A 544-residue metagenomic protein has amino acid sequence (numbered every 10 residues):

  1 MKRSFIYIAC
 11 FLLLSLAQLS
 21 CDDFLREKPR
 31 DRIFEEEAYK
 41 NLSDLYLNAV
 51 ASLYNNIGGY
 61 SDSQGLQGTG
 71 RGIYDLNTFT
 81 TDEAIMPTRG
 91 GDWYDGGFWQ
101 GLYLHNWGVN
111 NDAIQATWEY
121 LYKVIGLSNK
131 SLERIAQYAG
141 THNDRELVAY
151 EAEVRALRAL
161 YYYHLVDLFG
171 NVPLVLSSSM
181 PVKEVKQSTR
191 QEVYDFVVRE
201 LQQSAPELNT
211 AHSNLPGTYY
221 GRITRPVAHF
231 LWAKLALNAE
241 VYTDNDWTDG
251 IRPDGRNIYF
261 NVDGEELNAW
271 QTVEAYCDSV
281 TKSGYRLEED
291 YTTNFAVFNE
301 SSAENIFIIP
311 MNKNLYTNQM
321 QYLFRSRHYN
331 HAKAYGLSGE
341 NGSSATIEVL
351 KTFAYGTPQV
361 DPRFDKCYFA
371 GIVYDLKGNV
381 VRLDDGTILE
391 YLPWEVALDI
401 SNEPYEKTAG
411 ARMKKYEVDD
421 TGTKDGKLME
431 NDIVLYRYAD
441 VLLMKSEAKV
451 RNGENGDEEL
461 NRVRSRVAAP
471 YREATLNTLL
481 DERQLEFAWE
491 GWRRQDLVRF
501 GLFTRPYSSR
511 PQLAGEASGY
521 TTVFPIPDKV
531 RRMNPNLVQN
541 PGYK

Functional and structural regions predicted by a protein language model:
R3, L16-N41, A159, V197 (+5 more regions): Bacterial Sec-dependent N-terminal signal peptides
I8-A17: Bacterial N-terminal signal peptides
D22-W99, V172, Q202, E207 (+2 more regions): An aromatic- and glycine-enriched ligand-binding surface/loop that stacks and positions planar moieties
L42-A51, N55-L66, T88-F169, V182-G217 (+4 more regions): Conserved, well-structured interaction surfaces
N106-N111, Q115, P362-N461: C-terminal substrate/ligand-recognition segments
L121-V124, F196-V198, Y219, E265 (+8 more regions): Long, intrinsically disordered, low-complexity segments
